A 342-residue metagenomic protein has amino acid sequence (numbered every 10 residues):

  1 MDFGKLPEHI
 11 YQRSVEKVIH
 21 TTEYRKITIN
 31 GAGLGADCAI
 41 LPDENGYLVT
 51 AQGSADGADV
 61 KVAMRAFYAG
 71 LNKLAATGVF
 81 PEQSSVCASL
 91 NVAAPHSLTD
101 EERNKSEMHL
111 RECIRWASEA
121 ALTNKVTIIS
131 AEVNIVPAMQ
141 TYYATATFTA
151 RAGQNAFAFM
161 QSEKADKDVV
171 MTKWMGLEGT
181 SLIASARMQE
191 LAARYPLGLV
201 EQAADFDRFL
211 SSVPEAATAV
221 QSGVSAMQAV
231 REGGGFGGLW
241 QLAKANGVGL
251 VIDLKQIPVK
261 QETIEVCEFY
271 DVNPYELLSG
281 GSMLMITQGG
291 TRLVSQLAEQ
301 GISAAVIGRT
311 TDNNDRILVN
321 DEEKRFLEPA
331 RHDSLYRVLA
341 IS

Functional and structural regions predicted by a protein language model:
M1-S342: Helix-biased detector of long, well-ordered alpha-helical tracts
